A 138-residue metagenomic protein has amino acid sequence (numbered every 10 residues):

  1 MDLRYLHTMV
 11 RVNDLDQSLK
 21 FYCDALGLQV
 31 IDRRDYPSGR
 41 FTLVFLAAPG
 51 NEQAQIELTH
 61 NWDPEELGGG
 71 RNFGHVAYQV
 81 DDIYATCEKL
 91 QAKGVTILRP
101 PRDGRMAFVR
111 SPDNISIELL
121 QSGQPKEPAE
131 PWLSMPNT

Functional and structural regions predicted by a protein language model:
M1, I31-R34, Y84-T138: Vicinal oxygen chelate
D2, M9-Q53: Core segments of cupin and vicinal oxygen chelate
R4-N13, T42-A48, P64-K89, K93 (+2 more regions): Vicinal oxygen chelate
L19, L67-G69, P125-E130: Generic domain-boundary/flexible-linker signal
N51-E52, P64, P125: Active-site/binding-pocket entry motifs
Q53-Q55, S116: Short, mixed charged/polar active-site loops that provide acid/base catalysis or chelate metal/phosphate cofactors
